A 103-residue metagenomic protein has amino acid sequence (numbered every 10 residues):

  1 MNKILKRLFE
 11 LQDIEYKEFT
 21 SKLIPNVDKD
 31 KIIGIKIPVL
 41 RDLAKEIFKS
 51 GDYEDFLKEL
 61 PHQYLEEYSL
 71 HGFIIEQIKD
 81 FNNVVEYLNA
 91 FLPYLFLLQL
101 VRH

Functional and structural regions predicted by a protein language model:
M1-H103: Alpha-helical scaffold domains
